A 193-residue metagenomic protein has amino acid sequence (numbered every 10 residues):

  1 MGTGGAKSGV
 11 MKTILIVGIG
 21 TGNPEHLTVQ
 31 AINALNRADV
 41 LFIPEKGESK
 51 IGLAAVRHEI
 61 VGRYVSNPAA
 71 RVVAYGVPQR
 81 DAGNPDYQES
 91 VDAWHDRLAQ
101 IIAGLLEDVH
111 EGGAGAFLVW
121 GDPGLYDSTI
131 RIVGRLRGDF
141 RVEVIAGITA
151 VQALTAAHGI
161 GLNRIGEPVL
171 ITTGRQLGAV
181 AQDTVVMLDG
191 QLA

Functional and structural regions predicted by a protein language model:
G4-V10: Short, Lys/Arg-enriched N-terminal segments with co-localized hydrophobic residues within the first ~10-30 amino acids
G5, I32-A34, G161: Short amphipathic alpha-helical leader/targeting segments
V10-F140: Class I S-adenosyl-L-methionine
T13, V40, H110-E111, D127-R137 (+2 more regions): Beta-strand/loop-alpha-helix module characteristic of Rossmann-like adenine-cofactor folds
